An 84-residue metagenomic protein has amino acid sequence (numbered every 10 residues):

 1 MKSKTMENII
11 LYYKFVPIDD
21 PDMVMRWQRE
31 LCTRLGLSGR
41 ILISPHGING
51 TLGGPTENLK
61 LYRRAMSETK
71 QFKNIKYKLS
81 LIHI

Functional and structural regions predicted by a protein language model:
S3-I18: Short glycine-/aliphatic-rich beta-strand segments at the starts of folded cytosolic domains
I18-L35: Short amphipathic alpha-helix segments
M25-Q28, L61-T69: Short amphipathic alpha-helices in soluble, non-transmembrane regions that often serve as interface/regulatory elements
G36-I41: A short linear hydrophobic-aromatic micro-motif
I43-I48: Short Gly/Ser/Thr- and Asp/Glu-enriched loop/turn motifs at secondary-structure junctions
G53-L59: Helix N-cap motif at beta-to-alpha junctions
E68-K76: Short helix C-cap/helix-to-loop transition motifs enriched in small/turn-promoting residues
I82-I84: Conserved small/polar residues in nucleotide/adenosyl-binding loops
